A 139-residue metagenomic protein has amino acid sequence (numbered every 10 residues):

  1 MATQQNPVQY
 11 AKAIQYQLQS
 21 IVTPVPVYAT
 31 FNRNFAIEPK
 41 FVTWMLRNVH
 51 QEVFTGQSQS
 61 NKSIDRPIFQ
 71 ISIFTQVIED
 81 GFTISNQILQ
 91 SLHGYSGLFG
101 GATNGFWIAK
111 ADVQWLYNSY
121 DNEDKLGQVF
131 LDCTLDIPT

Functional and structural regions predicted by a protein language model:
M1-N61, E79, T83, Y95 (+1 more regions): Small/polar-rich, solvent-exposed N-terminal microdomains that initiate assembly or binding
V25-V27, I71, T139: Generic low-complexity segments that are intrinsically disordered, proline-rich and/or Lys/Arg-biased
W44, N61-P67, A109: A short glycine/small-residue-enriched secondary-structure motif
K62-V77, K125-I137: Oligomerization/assembly interface segments of phage tail-like spikes and tubes
I84-S91: Short amphipathic alpha-helices in soluble, non-transmembrane regions that often serve as interface/regulatory elements
L92-T139: Acidic-leaning, charged glycine-interspersed low-complexity segments
